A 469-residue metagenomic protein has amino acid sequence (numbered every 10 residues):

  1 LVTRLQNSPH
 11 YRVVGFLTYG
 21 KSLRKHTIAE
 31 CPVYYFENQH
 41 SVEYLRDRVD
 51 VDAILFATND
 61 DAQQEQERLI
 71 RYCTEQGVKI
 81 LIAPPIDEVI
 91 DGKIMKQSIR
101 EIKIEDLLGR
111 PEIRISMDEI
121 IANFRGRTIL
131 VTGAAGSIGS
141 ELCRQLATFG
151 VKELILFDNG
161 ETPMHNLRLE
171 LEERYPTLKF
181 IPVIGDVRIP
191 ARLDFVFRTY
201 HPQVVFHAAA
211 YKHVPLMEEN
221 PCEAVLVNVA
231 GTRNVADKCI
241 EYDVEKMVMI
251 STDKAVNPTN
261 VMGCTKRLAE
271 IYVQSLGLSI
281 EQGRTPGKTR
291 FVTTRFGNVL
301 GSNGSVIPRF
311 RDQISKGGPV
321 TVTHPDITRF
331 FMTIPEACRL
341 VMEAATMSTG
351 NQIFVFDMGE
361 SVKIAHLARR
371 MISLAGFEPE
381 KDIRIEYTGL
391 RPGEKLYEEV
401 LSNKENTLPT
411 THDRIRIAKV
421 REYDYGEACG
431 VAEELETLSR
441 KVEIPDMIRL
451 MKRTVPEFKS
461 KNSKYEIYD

Functional and structural regions predicted by a protein language model:
L1-I86, N159-N166, E173, F180-I181 (+1 more regions): A solvent-exposed beta-alpha-beta segment
C31, E37, Q66-T128, I240: Flexible, Lys/Arg-rich cytosolic regulatory linkers and terminal tails that connect or flank
Q39, G160, R188, L193 (+3 more regions): Adenine-nucleotide cofactor-binding loop residues
R46, D50-A53, V151-K152, F197-F206 (+2 more regions): Proline-aspartate-enriched helix->loop->beta-strand connector
Q76, I90-G92, H207, Y211-E270 (+2 more regions): Conserved Rossmann-fold NAD(P)-dependent oxidoreductase catalytic core, especially the SDR/UDP-sugar
K93-E105, G109-H201, N406: N-terminal Rossmann/SDR dinucleotide-binding element
R114, E119, S275-D469: Strand-loop microenvironment adjacent to phosphate/nucleotide-handling motifs in alpha/beta enzyme folds
V183-I184, L226, Y387: Conserved residues in the N-terminal Rossmann fold of short-chain dehydrogenase/reductase
